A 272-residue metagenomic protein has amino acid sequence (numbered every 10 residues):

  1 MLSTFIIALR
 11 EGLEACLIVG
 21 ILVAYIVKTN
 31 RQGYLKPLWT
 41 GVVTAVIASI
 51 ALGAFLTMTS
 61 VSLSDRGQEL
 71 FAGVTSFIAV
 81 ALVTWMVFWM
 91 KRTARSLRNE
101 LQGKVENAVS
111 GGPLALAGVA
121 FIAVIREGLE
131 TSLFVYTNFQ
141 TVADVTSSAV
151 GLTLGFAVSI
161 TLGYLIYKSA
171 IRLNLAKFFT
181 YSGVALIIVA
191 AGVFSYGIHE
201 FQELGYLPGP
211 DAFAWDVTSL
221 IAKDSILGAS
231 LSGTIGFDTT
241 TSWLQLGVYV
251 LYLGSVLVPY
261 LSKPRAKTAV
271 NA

Functional and structural regions predicted by a protein language model:
M1-A272: Multi-pass alpha-helical transmembrane bundle typical of ion/small-solute transporters and intramembrane aspartyl
